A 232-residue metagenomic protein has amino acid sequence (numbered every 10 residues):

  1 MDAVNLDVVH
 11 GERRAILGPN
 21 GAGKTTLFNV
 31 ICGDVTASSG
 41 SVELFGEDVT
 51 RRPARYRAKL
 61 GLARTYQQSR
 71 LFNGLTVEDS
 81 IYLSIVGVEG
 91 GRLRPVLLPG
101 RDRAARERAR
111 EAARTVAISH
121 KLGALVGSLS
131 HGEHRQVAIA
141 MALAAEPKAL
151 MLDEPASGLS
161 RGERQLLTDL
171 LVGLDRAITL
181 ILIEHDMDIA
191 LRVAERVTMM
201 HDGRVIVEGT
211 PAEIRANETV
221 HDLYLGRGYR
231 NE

Functional and structural regions predicted by a protein language model:
M1-E232: Glycine-rich phosphate-binding loops of nucleotide-dependent enzymes
